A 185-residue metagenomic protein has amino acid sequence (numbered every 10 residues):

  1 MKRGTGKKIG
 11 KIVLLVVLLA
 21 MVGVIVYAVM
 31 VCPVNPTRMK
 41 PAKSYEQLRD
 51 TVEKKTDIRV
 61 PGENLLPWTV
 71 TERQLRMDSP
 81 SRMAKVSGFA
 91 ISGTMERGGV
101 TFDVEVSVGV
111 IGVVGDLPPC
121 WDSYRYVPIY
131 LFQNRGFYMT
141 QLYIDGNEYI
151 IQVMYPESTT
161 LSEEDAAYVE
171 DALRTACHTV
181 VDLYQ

Functional and structural regions predicted by a protein language model:
K2-V22: N-terminal Sec-pathway targeting helices
G10-V13, V26, S92, D145: Residues marking helix boundaries in flexible regions
G10-V17, G109, Y124, V153: Contiguous N-terminal and early-domain "leader" segments and peripheral loops that mark the onset or edge of a domain
V22-R38: Membrane-interface motif at the C-terminal end of an N-terminal transmembrane signal
A28, G115-Q185: A short, solvent-exposed beta-edge/loop patch
V31-C32, T56-D57, G99, Y155-P156: Short, flexible coil/linker elements and helix-boundary hinge sites characteristic of intrinsically disordered
V34-Y45, L183-Y184: Intrinsically disordered, low-complexity repeat and linker tracts
P41-D145: Short, solvent-exposed recognition patches
